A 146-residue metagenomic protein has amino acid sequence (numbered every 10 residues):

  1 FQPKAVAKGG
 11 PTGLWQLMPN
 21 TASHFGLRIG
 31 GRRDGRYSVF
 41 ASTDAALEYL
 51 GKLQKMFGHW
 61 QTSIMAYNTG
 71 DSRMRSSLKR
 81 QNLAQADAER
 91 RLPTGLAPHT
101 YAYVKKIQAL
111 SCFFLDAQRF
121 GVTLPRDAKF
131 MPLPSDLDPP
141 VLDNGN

Functional and structural regions predicted by a protein language model:
F1-A5, I29-G30: Primarily short, surface-exposed interaction patches in extracytoplasmic proteins
F1-P3, Q54-Q61: Short charge-dense sequence patches
A5-G26: Short, surface-exposed glycine/acidic/tryptophan-bearing loops
T12, W60-M65: Alpha-helical scaffolds flanking conserved acidic
H24, I29-R32, R36-M56, I64-N146: Extracytoplasmic and endomembrane cell-envelope/extracellular-matrix remodeling and assembly machinery
